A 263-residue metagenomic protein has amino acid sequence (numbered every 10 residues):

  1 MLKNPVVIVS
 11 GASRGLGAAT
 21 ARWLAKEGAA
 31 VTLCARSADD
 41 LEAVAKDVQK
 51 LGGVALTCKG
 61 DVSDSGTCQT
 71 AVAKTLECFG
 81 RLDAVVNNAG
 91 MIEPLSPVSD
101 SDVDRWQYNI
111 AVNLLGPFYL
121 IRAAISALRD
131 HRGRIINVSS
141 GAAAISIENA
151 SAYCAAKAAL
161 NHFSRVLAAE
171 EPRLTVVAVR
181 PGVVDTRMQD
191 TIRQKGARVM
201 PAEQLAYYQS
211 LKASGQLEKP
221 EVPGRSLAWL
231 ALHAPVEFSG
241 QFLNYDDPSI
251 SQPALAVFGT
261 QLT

Functional and structural regions predicted by a protein language model:
S13-R14: Conserved glycine-rich cofactor-binding loop
E27-V44: Conserved glycine-rich Rossmann-like NAD(P)H-binding loop of the short-chain dehydrogenase/reductase
K59-A71, V103: The beta1-alpha1 cofactor-binding region of Rossmann-like NAD(H)/NADP(H)-dependent oxidoreductases
S96-V98, D102-Q107: Substrate-binding pocket helix/loop in short-chain dehydrogenase/reductase
I121, A156: Active-site helix of classical SDR
S140: Residue(s) in the substrate-gating loop at a strand-loop-helix junction that position the organic substrate next
A178-P181, T186, A197-P253, F258: C-terminal helical subdomain
